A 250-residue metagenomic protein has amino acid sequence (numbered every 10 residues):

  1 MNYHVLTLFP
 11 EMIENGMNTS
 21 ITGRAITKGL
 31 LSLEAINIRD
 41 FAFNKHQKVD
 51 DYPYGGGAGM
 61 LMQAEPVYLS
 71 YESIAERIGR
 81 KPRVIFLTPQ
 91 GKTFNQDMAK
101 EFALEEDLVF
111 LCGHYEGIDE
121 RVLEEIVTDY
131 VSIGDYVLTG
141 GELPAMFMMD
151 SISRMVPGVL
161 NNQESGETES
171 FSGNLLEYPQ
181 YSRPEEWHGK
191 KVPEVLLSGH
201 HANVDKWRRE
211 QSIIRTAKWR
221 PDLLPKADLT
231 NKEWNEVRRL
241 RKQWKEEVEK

Functional and structural regions predicted by a protein language model:
M1-D40: Glycine-rich, flexible N-terminal cofactor/catalytic loop recognition
H4-L6, E34-I36, I85, L108-V109 (+1 more regions): Hydrophobic/aromatic beta-strand patches that form the interior of the parallel beta-sheet core in alpha/beta enzyme
I36-G56: Short, surface-exposed acidic-centric catalytic microdomains
V49-S70: Short, structured active-site "lid" loops
Q63-H114, P157: S-adenosyl-L-methionine/SAH cofactor-binding core of RNA-modifying enzymes
V122-E169: Structured adenosyl-cofactor binding patch, chiefly the S-adenosyl-L-methionine
L143, M155-V195: Internal, active-site/partner-interface "lid" segment
P184-K250: SAM-dependent methyltransferases
